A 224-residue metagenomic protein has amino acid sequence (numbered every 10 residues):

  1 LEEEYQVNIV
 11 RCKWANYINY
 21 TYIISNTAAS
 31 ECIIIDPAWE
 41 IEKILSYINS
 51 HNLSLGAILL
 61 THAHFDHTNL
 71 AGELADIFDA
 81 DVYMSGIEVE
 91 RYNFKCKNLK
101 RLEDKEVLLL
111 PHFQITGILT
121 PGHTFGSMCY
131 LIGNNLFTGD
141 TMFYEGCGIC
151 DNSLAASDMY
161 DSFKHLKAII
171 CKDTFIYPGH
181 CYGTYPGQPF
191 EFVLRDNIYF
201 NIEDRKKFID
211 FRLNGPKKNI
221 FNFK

Functional and structural regions predicted by a protein language model:
L1, I220-K224: C-terminal regulatory/interaction regions
E2-H51, C129-G139, E145: Conserved beta-strand hairpin/beta-sheet module of binuclear metal-dependent hydrolase folds, prominently
C12, L102, T120, F190: Hydrophobic residues at beta-strand termini and immediately following loops that shape nucleotide-binding pockets
I18, C32, W39-T116, D196-Y199: Active-site HxH/HxHxD metal-binding segment of metal-dependent hydrolases
A28-A29, W39, F65, E88 (+3 more regions): Short, glycine/acidic-enriched loop or turn micro-motifs at the edges of active sites
I35, V82-M84, T138, P178: Hydrophobic residues in well-ordered beta-strands that form the structural core
P37, T68, M159-F163: Aromatic/hydrophobic pocket-lining residues that form the small-molecule binding cavity in soluble enzyme cores
Q114, L119, F125-F221: Metallo-beta-lactamase
